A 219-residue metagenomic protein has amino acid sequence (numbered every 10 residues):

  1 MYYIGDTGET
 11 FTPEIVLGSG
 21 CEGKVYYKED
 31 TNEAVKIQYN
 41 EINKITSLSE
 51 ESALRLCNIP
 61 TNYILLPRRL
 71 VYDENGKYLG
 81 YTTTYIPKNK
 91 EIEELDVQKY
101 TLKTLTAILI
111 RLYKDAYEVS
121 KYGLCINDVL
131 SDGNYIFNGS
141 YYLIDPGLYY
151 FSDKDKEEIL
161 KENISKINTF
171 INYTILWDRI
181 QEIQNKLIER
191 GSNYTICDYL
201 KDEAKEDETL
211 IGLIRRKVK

Functional and structural regions predicted by a protein language model:
M1-P13: A short, low-complexity linker immediately N-terminal to eukaryotic Hanks-type protein kinase catalytic domains
T10-V71, L95-D96: ATP-binding glycine-rich loop module of kinase domains
Y27-K28, Y85, Y135-F137: Conserved hydrophobic "DFG−1" position in protein kinase catalytic cores
E33, Y81, Y142-D145: Protein kinase-like catalytic core scaffold
I42, K90, F151-D153: Conserved protein kinase catalytic core
N62-I108: Conserved structural core of kinase catalytic domains
L95-G133, Y141: Conserved kinase catalytic-core helix
F137-K219: C-lobe/activation-segment region of protein kinase-like
